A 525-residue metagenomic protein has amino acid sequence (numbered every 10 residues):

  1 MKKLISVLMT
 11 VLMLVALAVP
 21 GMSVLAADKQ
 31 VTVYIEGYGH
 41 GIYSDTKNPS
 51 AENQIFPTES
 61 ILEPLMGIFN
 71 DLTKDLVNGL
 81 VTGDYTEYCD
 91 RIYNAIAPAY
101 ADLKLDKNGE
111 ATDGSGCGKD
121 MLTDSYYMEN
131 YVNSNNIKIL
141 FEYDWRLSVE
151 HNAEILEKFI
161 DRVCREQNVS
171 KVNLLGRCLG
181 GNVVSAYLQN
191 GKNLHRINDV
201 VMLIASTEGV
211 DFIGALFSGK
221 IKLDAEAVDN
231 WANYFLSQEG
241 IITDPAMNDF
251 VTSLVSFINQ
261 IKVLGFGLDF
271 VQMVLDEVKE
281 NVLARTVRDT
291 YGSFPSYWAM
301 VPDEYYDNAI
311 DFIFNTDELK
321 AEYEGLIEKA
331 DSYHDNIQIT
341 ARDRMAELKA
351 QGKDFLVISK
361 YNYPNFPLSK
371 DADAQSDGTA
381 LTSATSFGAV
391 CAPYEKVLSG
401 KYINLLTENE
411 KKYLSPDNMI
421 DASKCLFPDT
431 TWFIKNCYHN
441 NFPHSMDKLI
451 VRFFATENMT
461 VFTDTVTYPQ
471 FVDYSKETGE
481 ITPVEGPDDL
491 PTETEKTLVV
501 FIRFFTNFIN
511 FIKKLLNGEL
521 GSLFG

Functional and structural regions predicted by a protein language model:
M1-L4: Positively charged n-region of N-terminal signal peptides that target proteins for export
L8, Q167, H195, A350-Q351: A structural signal for short coil/turn segments at secondary-structure junctions
M9, M13-L17: Hydrophobic core
L17-D28, G525: Sec-dependent signal peptide cleavage junction
A27-L175, G181-F235, P364, S369-T506: N-terminal non-catalytic accessory region
I139, Y143, L147, E277-A372: Alpha/beta-hydrolase fold catalytic core
A225-D317, A321: Alpha/beta-hydrolase-fold enzymes
L498, I502-I509, K513-L520: Membrane-interacting alpha-helical segments
